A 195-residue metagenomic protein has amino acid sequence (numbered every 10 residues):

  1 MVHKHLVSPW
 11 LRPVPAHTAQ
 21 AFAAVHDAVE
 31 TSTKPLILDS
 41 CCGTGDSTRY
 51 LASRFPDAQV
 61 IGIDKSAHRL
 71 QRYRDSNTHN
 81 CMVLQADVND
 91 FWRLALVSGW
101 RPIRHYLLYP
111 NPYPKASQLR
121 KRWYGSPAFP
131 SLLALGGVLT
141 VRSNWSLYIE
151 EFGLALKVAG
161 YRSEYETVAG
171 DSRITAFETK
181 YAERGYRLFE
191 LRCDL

Functional and structural regions predicted by a protein language model:
M1-L36, D46-S53: S-adenosyl-L-methionine
S40, I63: Conserved beta-strand/loop positions that form the S-adenosyl-L-methionine
C41-G45: Class I SAM-dependent methyltransferase "Motif I" SAM/SAH-binding loop
S66: Conserved SAM/SAH-binding beta-strand->alpha-helix loop
D75-G99: S-adenosyl-L-methionine
R120-A128: Charged helix-capping and loop-helix junction motifs
G136-S143: Conserved beta-strand signature within the Rossmann-like core of class I S-adenosyl-L-methionine
Y148-A155, A159-L195: Class I S-adenosyl-L-methionine
